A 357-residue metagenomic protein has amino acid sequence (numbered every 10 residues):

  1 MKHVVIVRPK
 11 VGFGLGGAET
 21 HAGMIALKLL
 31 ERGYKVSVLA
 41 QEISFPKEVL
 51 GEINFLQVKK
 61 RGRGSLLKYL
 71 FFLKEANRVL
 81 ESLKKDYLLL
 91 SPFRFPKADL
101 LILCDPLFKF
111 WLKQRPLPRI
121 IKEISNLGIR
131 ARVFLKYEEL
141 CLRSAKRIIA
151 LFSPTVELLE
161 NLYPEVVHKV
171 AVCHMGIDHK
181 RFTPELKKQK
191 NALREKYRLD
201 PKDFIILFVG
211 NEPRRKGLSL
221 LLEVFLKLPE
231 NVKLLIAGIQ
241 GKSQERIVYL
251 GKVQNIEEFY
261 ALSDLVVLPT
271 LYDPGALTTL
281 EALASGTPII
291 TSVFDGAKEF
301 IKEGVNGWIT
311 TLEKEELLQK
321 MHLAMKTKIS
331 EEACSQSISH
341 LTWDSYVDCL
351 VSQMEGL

Functional and structural regions predicted by a protein language model:
T20-M24, F204-K227, L234: A conserved mid-protein helix/loop that constitutes part of the nucleotide-sugar donor-binding site
G128-K187: Donor nucleotide-sugar binding/catalytic pocket of nucleotide-sugar-dependent glycosyltransferases
V172, V293-G304, W308-I309: Short acidic/histidine- and often glycine-rich active-site loop of Leloir-type glycosyltransferases that engages
K252-V253, F259-S263: Short alpha-helical donor nucleotide-sugar binding micro-motif in glycosyltransferases
L271: Aromatic "clamp/platform" in nucleotide-sugar-dependent glycosyltransferases that forms part of the donor/acceptor
P288-T291: Short hydrophobic beta-strand element within catalytic cores of glycosyltransferases and related nucleotide-activated
E303-G304, W308-K314, H322-K328: Conserved acidic donor-binding segment of nucleotide-sugar-dependent glycosyltransferases
L312, I329-E355: A charged, aromatic-enriched C-terminal amphipathic alpha-helix characteristic of glycosyltransferases across folds
